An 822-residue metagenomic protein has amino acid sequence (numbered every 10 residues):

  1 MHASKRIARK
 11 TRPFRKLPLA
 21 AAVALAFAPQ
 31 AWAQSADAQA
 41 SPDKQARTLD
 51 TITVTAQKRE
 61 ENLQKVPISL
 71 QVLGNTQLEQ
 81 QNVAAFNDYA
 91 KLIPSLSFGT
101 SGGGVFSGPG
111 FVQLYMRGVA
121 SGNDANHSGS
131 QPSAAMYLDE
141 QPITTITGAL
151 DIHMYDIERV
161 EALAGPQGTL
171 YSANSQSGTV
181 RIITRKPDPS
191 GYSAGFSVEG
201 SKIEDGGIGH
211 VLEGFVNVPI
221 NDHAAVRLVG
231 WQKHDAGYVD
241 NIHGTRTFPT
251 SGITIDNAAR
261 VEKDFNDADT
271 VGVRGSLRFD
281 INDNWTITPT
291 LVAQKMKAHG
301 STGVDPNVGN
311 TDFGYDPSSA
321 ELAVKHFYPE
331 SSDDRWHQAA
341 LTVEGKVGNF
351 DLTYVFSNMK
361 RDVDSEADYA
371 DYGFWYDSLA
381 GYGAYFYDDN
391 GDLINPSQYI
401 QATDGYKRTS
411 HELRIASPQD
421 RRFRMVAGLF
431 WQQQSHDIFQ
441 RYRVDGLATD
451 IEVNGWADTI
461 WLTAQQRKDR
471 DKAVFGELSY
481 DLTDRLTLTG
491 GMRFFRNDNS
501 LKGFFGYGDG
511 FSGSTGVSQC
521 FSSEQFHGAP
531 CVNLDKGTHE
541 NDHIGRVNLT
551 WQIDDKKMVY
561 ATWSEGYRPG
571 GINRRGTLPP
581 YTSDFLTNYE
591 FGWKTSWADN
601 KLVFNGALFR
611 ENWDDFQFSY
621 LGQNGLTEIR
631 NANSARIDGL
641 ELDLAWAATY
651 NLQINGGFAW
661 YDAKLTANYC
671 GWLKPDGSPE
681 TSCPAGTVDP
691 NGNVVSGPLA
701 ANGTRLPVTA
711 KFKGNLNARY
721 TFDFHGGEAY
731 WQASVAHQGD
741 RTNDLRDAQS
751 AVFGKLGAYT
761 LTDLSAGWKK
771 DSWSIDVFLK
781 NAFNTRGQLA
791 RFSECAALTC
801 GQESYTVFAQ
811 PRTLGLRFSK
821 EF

Functional and structural regions predicted by a protein language model:
M1-I93, N217, D283, I287 (+2 more regions): N-terminal Sec signal peptide and the immediately downstream disordered periplasmic leader that contains the TonB box
H2-S4, H725, A736-A748, G767-F822: C-terminal beta-signal and adjacent terminal beta-strands/loops of Gram-negative outer-membrane beta-barrel proteins
F86, V112-Y115, A162, S175-V198 (+1 more regions): N-terminal periplasmic accessory domains that precede and gate Gram-negative outer-membrane beta-barrel machines
N126-H127, S133-A164, G214: Short acidic/polar hinge/loop motifs at secondary-structure boundaries that mediate gating or recognition
E204-S301, G405-H411, I415-Q432, Q466-S479 (+2 more regions): Transmembrane beta-barrel wall of Gram-negative outer-membrane proteins
E213, A340-A370, Q552-R568, T582-A647 (+1 more regions): Membrane-embedded beta-barrel scaffold of Gram-negative outer-membrane proteins
Y238-D264, H299-F327, D368-Q401, R441-A464 (+6 more regions): Solvent-exposed loop segments that connect transmembrane elements
L488, R610, N631-L745, R817-E821: Gram-negative outer-membrane beta-barrel transporters
